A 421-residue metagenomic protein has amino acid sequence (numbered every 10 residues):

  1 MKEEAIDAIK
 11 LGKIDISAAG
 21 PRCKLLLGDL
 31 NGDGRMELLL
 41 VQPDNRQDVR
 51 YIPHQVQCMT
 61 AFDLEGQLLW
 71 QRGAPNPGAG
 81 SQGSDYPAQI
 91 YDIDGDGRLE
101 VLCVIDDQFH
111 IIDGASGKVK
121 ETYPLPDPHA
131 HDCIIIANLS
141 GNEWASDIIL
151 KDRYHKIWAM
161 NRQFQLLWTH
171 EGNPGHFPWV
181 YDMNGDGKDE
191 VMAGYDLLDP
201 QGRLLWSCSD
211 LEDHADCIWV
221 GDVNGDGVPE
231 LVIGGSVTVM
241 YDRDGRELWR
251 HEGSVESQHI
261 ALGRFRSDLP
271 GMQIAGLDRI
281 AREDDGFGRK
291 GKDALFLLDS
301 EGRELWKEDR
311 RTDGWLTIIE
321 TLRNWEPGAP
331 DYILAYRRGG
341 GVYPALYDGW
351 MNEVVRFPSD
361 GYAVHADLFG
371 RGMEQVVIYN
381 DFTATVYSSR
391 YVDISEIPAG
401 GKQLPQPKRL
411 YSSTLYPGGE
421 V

Functional and structural regions predicted by a protein language model:
M1-V421: Beta-propeller-forming repeat regions
